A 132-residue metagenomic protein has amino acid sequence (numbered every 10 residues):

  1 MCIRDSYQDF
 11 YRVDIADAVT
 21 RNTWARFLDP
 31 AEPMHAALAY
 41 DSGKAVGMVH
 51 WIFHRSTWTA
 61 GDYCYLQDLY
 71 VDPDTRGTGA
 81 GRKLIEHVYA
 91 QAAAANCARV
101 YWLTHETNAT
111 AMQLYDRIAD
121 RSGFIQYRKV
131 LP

Functional and structural regions predicted by a protein language model:
M1-I3: Conserved small/polar residues in nucleotide/adenosyl-binding loops
I15-A36: Active-site rim helix/loop that mediates acceptor-substrate recognition in acyltransferases
A36-L38, K44-F53, Y65, Y70: Conserved beta-strand in the GNAT
K44, H54-L66, R76, G123: A conserved beta-turn-beta hairpin within the catalytic core of GNAT-like acetyltransferases that forms part
H54, D72, H105: Residue-level recognition of the GNAT/N-acetyltransferase active site
T75, G79-H87: Conserved acetyl-CoA pyrophosphate-binding loop and the N-cap/start of the following alpha-helix in GNAT-like
R82, E106-I125, K129: Conserved active-site alpha-helix within GNAT-family acetyltransferase domains
A92-T104: Conserved GNAT acetyl-CoA-binding A-motif
